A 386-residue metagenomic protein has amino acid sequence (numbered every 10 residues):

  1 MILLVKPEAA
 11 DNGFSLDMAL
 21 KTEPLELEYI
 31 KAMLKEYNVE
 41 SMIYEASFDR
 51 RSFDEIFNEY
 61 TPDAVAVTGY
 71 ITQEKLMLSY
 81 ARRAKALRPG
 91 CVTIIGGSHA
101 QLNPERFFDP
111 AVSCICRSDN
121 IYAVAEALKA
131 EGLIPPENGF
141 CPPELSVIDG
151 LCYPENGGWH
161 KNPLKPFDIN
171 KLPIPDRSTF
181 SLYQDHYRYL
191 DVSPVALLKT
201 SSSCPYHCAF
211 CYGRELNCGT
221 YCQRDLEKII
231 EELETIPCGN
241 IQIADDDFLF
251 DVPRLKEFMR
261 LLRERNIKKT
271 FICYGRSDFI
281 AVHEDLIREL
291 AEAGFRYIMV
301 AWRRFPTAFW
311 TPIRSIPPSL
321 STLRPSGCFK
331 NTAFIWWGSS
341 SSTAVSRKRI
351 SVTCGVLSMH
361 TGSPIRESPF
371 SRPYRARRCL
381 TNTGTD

Functional and structural regions predicted by a protein language model:
M1-L3: Extreme N-terminal starter segment of soluble prokaryotic enzymes
E8-D11, I148, Y153-T200: N-terminal [4Fe-4S]-dependent radical SAM core
A9-G13, Y206, P253, A308 (+3 more regions): Flexible glycine/acidic-rich beta-alpha junction loops that bind and position SAM and/or redox cofactors in anaerobic
N12-L27: Glycine- and acidic-residue-enriched helix-capping/strand-helix junction motifs
E26, I30-K165, P369-F370, A376: Glycine-rich beta-alpha loop elements in corrinoid/cobalamin-binding modules across cobalamin-dependent enzymes
I43-S47, E215, A301, S340 (+1 more regions): Residue-level recognition of beta-strand->loop/alpha-helix junctions
R106-E126, I287-I298, T353-S368: Structural recognition of alpha->loop->beta junctions
I174-W337, T343-A344, R349, T353-V356: Radical SAM [4Fe-4S] cluster-binding motif and immediate context
